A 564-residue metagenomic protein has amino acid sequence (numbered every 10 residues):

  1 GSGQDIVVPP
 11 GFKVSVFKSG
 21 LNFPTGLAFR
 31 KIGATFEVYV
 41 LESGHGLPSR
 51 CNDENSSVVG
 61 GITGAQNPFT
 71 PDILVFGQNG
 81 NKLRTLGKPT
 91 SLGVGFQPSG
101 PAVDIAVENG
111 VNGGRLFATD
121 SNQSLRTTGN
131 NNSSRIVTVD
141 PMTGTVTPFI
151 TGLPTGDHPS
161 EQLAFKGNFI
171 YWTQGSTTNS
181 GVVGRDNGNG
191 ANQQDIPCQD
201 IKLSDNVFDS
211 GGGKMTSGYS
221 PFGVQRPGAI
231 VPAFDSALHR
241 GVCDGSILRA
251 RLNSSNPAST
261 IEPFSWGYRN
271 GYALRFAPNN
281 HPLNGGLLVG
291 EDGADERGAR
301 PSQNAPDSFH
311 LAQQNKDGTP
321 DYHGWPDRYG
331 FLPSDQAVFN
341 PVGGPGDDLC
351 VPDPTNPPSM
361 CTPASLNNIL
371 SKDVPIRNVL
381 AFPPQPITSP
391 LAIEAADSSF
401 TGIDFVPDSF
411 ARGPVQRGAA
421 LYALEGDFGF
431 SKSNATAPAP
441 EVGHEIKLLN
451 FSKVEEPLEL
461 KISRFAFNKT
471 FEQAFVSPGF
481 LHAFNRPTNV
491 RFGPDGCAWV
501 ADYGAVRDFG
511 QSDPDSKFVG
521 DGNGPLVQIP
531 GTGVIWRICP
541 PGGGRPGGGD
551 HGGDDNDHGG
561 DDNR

Functional and structural regions predicted by a protein language model:
G1-G188, A273, F400-I462, G493-G504 (+2 more regions): Acidic, Gly/Ser/Thr-rich repeat motifs that build Ca2+-stabilized beta-propeller blades
G1-V7, R50, S124-L125, S176-N485 (+2 more regions): Beta-propeller domain segments
H158, N485-R486: Short, surface-exposed coil-to-beta transition loops
T488-V490: Short, surface-exposed beta-strand/loop micro-motifs that present aromatic residues
G544-R564: Ser/Thr/Gly/Pro-rich low-complexity, disordered linker/stalk segments of secreted and cell-surface proteins
